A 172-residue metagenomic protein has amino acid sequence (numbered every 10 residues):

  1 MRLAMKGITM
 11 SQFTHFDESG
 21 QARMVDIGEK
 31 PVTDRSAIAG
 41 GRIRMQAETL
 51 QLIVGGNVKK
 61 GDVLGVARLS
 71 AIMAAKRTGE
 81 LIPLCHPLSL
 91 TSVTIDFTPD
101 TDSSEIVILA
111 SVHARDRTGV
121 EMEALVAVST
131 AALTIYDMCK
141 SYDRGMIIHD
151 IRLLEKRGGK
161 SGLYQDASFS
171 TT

Functional and structural regions predicted by a protein language model:
M5-L64, L69-H86, T91-T172: C-terminal binding/interaction regions
